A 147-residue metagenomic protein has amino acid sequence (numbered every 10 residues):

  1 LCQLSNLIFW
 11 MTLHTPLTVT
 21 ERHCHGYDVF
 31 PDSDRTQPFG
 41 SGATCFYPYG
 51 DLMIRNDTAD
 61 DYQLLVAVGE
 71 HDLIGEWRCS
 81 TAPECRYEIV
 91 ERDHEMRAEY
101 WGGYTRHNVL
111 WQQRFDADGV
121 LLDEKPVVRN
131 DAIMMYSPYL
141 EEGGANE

Functional and structural regions predicted by a protein language model:
L1-E147: Well-ordered beta-sheet/strand-loop patches within structured domains
